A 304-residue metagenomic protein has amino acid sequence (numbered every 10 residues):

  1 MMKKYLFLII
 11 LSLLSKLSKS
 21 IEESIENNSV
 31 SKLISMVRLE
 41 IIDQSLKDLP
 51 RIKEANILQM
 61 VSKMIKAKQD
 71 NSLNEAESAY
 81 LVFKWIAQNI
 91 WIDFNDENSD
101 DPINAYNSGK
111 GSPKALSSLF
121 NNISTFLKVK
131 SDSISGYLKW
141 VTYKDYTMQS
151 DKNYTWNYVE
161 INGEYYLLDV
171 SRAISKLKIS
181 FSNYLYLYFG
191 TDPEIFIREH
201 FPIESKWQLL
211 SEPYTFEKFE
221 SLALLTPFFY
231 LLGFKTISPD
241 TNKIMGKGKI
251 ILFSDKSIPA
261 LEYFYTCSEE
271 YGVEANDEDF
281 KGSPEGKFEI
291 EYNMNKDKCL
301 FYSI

Functional and structural regions predicted by a protein language model:
Y5-L13: Sec-dependent N-terminal signal peptides
L13-E23: Bacterial Sec-dependent signal peptides at the C-terminal "C-region" and cleavage site
E22-S112, S118-T125: Secondary-structure boundary elements
N89, N95, E160-N162, S211: Short, isolated positions within intrinsically disordered regulatory regions of eukaryotic proteins
S118-I197: Hydrophobic/aromatic-rich core segments of domains that either
Y143, S150, Y166, L177-I304: Alpha-helical and coiled-coil interaction segments, frequently adjacent to or embedded within charge-biased
